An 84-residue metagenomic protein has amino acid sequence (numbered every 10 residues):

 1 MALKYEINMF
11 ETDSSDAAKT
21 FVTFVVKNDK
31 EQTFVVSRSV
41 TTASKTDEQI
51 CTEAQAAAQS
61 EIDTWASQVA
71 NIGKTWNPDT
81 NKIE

Functional and structural regions predicted by a protein language model:
M1-K19, V25-E84: Viral virion structural and adsorption modules
